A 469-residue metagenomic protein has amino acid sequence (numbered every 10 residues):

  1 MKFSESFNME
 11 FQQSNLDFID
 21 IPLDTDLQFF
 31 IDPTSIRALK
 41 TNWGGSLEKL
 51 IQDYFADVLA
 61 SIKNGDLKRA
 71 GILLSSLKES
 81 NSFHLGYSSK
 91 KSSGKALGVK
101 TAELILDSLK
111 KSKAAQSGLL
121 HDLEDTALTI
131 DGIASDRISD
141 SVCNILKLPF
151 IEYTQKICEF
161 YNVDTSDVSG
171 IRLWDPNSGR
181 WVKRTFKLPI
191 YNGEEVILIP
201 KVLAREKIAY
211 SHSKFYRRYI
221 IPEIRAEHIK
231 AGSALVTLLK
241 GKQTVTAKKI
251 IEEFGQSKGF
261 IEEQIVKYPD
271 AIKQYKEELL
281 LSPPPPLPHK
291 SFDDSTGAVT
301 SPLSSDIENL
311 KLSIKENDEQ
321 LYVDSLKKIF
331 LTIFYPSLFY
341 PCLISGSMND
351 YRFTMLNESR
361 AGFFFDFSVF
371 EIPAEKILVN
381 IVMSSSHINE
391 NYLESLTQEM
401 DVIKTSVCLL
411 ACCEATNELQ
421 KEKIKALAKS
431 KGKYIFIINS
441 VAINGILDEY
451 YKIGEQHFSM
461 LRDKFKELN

Functional and structural regions predicted by a protein language model:
M1-E159: Long, contiguous, compositionally biased segments that the model treats as domain-scale units
F7-Q13, D20-L23, L27-D32, H289-T300 (+2 more regions): Charge-rich interaction segments
S35, L203, S359-A361: A broadly conserved detector of short glycine/acidic/proline-rich loop/turn motifs that flank catalytic sites and bind
K40-L47, G94, S135, S139-C143 (+5 more regions): Generic alpha-helical structural element
V58, I62-G65, Q116, Y153 (+11 more regions): Short secondary-structure junctions and interdomain/linker hinges
A96, K100-I133, R137, S141-G232: P-loop NTPase motor cores of the ASCE clade
G170-D350: The feature marks a conserved, polyanion-engaging helical scaffold used by nucleic-acid processing enzymes and innate
T296, T300-N469: Catalytic core segments in nucleotide and nucleic-acid processing enzymes
